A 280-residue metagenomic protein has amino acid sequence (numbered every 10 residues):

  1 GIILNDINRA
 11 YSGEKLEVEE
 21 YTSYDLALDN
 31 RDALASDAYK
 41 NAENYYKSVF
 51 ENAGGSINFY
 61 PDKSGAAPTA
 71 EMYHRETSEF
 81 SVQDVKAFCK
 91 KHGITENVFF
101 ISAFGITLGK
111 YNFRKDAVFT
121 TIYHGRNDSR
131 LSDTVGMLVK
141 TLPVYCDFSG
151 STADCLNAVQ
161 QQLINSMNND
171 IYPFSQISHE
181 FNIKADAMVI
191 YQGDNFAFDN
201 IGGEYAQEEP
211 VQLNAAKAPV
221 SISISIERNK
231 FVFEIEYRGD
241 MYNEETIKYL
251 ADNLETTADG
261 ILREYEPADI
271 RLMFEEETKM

Functional and structural regions predicted by a protein language model:
G1-A33, G54-Y60, A87, K91 (+4 more regions): Acyl-group handoff/entry surfaces in thioester-processing enzymes
G1-N8, K115-I122, S149-C155, P173-F174 (+1 more regions): Extended, hydrophobic beta-loop-alpha segments that form or line the acyl/peptidyl-thioester binding and transfer paths
I2, D6, T95-T107, T141 (+2 more regions): Short amphipathic alpha-helical face segments that pack within enzyme cores and frequently flank/anchor catalytic
D6-E14, S48-S56, V144-Y145, Q162-N169 (+2 more regions): Phosphate/oxyanion-binding loops and surfaces in catalytic or ligand/nucleic-acid-binding neighborhoods
R9-A10, T22-Y73, K279-M280: Short amphipathic alpha-helices and their capping loops
A33-E43, A70-E71, C89-N97, I101 (+3 more regions): His-Asp-centered acyl/peptidyl-transfer active-site segments
A70-V82: DNA breakage-rejoining catalytic core of tyrosine-based enzymes
Q192, E255, M273-M280: N-lobe entry segment of adenylate-forming
